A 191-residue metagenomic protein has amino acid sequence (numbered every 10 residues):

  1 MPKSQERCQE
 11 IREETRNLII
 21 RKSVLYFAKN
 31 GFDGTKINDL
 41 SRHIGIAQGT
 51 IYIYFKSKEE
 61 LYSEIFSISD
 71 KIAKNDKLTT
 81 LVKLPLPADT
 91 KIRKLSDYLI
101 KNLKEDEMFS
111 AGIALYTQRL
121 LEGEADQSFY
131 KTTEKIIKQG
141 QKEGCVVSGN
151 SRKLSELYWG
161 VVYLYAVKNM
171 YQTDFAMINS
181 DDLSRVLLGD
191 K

Functional and structural regions predicted by a protein language model:
M1-K3, K83, T90, K101 (+3 more regions): C-terminal peripheral helix-coil segments that are non-catalytic and often amphipathic
M1-N30, I37-H43, E60: Basic, helix-initiating cap at the start of DNA-binding domains
I44-F55: Short hydrophobic/aromatic patch on the recognition helix
F55, S63-S69: Alpha-helical DNA-contacting segments of helix-turn-helix folds
E64, L78-E105, L154-Y158: Hydrophobic alpha-helical connector segments
T90, E124-D126, K142-L157: All-alpha amphipathic helical-bundle segments outside canonical DNA-binding/catalytic cores that form hydrophobic
I100-K135: Short secondary-structure transition hinges
